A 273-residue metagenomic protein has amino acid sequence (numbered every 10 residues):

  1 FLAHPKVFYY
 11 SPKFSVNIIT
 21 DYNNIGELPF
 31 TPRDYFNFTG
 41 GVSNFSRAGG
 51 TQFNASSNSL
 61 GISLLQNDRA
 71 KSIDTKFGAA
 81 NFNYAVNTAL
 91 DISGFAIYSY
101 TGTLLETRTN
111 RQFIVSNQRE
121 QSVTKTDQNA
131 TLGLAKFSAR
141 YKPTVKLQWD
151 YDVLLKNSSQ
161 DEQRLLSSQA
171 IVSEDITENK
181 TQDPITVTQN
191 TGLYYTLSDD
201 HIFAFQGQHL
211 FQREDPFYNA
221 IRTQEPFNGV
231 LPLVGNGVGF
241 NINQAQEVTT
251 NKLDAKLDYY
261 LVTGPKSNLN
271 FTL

Functional and structural regions predicted by a protein language model:
F1-L165, I176-F217, L253, D258-T272: Membrane-proximal, glycine/serine-rich, low-complexity loop/turn segments characteristic of large bacterial
S167-S173, T223-V238: Solvent-exposed loop segments that connect transmembrane elements
N241: Ferredoxin-like iron-sulfur electron-transfer modules
